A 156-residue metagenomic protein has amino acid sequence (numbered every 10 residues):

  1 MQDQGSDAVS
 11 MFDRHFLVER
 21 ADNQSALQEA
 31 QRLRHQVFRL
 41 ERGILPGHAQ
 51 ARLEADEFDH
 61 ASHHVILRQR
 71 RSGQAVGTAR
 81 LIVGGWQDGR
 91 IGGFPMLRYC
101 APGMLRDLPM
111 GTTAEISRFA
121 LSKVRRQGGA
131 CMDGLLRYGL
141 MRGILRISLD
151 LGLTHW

Functional and structural regions predicted by a protein language model:
M1-D3: Acidic, low-complexity proline/glycine-rich segments
S6-D56, H64-R71, A75: Short amphipathic alpha-helix that is part of the acyltransferase structural core
R14, A61, P109-T112: Residue-level preference for short coil/turn positions at secondary-structure junctions
R32-V37, A79-L81, G111-L121: Conserved long hydrophobic alpha-helices within structured protein cores
H35-L40, R52-L53, G85-I91, G128-A130: N-terminal start-of-chain detector that recognizes signal peptides and the immediate post-cleavage beginning
A61, I66-D107: Short, His- and charge-rich active-site/binding loops that engage polyanionic ligands
Q87-D88, G92-W156: Acyl-donor binding region in acyl/amide transferases
